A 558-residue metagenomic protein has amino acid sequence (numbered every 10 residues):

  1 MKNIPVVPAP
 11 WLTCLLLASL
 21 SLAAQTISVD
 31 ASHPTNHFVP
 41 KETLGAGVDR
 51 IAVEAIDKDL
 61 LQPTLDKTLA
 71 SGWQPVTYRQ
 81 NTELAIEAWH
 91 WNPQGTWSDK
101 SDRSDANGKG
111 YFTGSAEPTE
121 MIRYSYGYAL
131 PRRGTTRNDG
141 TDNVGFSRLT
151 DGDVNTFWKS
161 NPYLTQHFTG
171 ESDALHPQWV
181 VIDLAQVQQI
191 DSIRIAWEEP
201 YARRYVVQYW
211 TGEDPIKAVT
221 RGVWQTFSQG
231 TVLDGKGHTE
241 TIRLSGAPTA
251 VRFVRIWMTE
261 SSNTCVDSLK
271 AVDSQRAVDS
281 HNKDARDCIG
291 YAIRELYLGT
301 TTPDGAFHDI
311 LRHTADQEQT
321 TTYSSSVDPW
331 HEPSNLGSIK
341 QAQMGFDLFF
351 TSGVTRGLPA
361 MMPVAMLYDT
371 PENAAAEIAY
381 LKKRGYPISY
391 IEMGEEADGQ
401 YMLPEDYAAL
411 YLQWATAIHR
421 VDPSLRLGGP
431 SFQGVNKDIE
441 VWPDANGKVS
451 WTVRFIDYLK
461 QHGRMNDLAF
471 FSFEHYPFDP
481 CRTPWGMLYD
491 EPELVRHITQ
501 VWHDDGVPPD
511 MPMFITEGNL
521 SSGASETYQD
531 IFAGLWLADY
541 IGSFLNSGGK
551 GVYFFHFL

Functional and structural regions predicted by a protein language model:
A18-S21: N-terminal signal peptide c-region/cleavage motif recognized by signal peptidases
Q25-K58, A408-Y411, A415-A417, G428 (+1 more regions): N-terminal module-boundary/linker segments of secreted carbohydrate-active enzymes
D30-Y128, Y297-F346, V354-D369, N373-A376 (+3 more regions): N-terminal substrate-binding region of glycoside hydrolase catalytic domains
P40-L44, G72-Y78, A250-R252, T355-A360 (+5 more regions): Loop/turn elements at helix/coil->beta-strand transitions in domains of secreted/extracellular proteins
G95-Q186, E198-Y201, R221-G222, Q229 (+2 more regions): Disordered, acidic Ser/Thr/Pro-rich linker "stalks" and the adjacent N-terminal cap of the next globular domain
L175-H176, E199-T300: Trp- and acidic/polar-enriched beta-sheet ligand-binding modules for extracellular glycan and matrix recognition
W179-Q189, L244-T249: Extracellular and analogous surface-interaction loops
P371, A376-E377, P404-S543, S547: Noncatalytic carbohydrate-binding groove/subsite architecture in carbohydrate-active enzymes
